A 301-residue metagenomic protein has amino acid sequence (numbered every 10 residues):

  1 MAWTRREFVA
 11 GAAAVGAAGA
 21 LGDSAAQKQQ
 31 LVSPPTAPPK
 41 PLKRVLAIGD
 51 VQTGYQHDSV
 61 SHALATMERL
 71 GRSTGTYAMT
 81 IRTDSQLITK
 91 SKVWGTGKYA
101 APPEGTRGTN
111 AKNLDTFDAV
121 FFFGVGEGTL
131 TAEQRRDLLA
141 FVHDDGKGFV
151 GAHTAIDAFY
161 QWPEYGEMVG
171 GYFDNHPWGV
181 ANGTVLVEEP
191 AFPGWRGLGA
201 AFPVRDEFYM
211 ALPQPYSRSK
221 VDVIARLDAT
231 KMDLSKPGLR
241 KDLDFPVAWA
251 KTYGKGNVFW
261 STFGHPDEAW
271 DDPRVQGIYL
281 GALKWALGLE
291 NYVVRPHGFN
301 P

Functional and structural regions predicted by a protein language model:
M1-G16: N-terminal secretory signal peptides and thylakoid transit peptides that target proteins across membranes
A17-T36: Bacterial Sec-dependent signal peptides at the C-terminal "C-region" and cleavage site
Q30, A78, G171, G179-G254: Catalytic beta-strand/loop cores that center a nucleophilic Ser/Cys/Thr and support acyl-enzyme chemistry
L31-K43, S61, T66-S73, T83 (+2 more regions): Extracellular ligand-binding/catalytic regions of CAZymes and related secreted enzymes and adhesion modules
V45-D50, A111-F159, K255: Short alpha-beta junction capping motif
V51-G54, S85-I88, V125-T129, A155-F159 (+2 more regions): Solvent-exposed loop/turn segments at secondary-structure junctions within structured extracellular/periplasmic domains
T76-I88: A short beta-strand-loop structural module common to alpha/beta enzyme folds
L87-A111: Glycine-rich, highly charged phosphate/nucleotide-binding loops
